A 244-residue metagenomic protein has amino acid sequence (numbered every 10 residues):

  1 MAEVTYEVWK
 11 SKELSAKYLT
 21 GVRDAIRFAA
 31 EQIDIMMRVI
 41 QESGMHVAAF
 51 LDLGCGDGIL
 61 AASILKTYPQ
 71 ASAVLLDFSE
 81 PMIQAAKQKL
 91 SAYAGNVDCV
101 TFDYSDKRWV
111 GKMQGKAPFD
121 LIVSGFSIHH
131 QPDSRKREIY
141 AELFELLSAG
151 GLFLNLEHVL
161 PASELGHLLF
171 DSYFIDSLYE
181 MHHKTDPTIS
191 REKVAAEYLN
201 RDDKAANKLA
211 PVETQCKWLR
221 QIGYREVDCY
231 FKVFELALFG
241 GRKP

Functional and structural regions predicted by a protein language model:
M1-M45, I59-L60: Conserved class I S-adenosyl-L-methionine
A49-L53, I59-W109: Class I SAM-dependent methyltransferase SAM/SAH-binding core
R108-K116: Short amphipathic alpha-helix with an adjacent loop that forms part of the alpha/beta core around
V123: A conserved beta-strand element that flanks and buttresses the S-adenosyl-L-methionine
R137-A149: A short glycine-rich, Lys/Arg-flanked "PGG" loop and its adjoining helix->strand segment in the class I
G150-H158: Conserved beta-strand signature within the Rossmann-like core of class I S-adenosyl-L-methionine
H158-R220: C-terminal alpha-helical "lid/dimerization" subdomain adjacent to the S-adenosyl-L-methionine
R225-P244: Core SAM-dependent methyltransferase catalytic element
